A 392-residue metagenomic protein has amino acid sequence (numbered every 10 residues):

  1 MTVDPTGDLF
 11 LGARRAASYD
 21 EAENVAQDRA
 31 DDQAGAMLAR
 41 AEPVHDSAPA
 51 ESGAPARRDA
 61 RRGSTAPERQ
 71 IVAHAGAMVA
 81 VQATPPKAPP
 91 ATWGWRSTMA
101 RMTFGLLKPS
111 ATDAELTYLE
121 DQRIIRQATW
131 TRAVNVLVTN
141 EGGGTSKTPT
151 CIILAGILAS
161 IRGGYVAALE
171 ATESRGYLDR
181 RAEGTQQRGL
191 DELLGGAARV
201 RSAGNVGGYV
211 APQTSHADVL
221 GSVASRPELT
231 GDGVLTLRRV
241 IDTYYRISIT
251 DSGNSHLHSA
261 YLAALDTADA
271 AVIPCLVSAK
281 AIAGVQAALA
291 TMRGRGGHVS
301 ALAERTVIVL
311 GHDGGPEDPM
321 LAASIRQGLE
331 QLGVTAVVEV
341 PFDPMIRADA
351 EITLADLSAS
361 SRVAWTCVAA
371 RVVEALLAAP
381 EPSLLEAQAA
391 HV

Functional and structural regions predicted by a protein language model:
M1-A26: N-terminal intrinsically disordered, low-complexity regulatory segments of eukaryotic proteins
S18-L137: Extreme N-terminal, non-catalytic leader segments that precede Walker-type/kinase nucleotide-binding cores
Y118-R123, A133-E173, D179-R181, G195 (+1 more regions): Walker A/P-loop phosphate-binding motif and the immediately C-terminal alpha-helix
S160-A217: Phosphate-binding loop that captures ATP/GTP phosphates
P212-Y261: Phosphate-binding/switch loop-helix module in NTP-utilizing enzymes
I247, S252-L332: Conserved catalytic-core segment of NTP-binding enzymes
H312-A359: Beta-strand-loop-alpha "switch" segments that mediate conformational coupling across diverse proteins
D349-V392: NTP-binding/hydrolysis catalytic cores, primarily Walker-type P-loop NTPases
